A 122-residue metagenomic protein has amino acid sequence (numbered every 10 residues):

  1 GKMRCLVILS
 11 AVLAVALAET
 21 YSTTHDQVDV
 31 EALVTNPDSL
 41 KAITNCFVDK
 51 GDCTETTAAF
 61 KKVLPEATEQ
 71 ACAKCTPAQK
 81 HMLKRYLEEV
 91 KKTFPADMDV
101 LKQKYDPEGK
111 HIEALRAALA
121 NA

Functional and structural regions predicted by a protein language model:
G1-K2, A59: Generic N-terminal leader/processing signal
K2-E19: Cleavable N-terminal signal peptides of Sec/SRP-targeted secreted and luminal proteins
E19-A122: Folded extracytoplasmic luminal domains of secretory or organellar precursors
